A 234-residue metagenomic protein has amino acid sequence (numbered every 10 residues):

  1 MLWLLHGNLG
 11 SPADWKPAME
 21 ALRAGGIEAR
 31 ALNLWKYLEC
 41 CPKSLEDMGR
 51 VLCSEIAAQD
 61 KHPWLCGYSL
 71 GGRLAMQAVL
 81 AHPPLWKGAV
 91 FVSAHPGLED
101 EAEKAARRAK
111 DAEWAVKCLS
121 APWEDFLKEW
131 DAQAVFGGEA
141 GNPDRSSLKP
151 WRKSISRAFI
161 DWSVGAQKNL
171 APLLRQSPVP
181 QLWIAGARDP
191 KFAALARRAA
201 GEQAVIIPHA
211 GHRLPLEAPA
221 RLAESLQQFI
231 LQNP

Functional and structural regions predicted by a protein language model:
M1-E39: Conserved HGGG/HGGXW glycine-rich cap/lid loop of the alpha/beta-hydrolase fold
L32, A204-A210: Short glycine-rich catalytic loops that host catalytic nucleophiles or stabilize transition states across multiple
D47-P63: Conserved acidic catalytic loop of the alpha/beta-hydrolase fold
L65-G67, V92: Short beta-strand immediately N-terminal to the catalytic nucleophile in serine-hydrolase-like folds
G67-G71, A75: Gly/Ala-rich beta-loop-alpha elbow adjacent to hydrolase catalytic centers
L80, G88-C118: Flexible "cap/lid" loop of the alpha/beta hydrolase fold
L148-R198: Conserved serine/cysteine hydrolase catalytic core
A210-P219, A223: Catalytic histidine-centered segment of alpha/beta-hydrolase-like enzymes
